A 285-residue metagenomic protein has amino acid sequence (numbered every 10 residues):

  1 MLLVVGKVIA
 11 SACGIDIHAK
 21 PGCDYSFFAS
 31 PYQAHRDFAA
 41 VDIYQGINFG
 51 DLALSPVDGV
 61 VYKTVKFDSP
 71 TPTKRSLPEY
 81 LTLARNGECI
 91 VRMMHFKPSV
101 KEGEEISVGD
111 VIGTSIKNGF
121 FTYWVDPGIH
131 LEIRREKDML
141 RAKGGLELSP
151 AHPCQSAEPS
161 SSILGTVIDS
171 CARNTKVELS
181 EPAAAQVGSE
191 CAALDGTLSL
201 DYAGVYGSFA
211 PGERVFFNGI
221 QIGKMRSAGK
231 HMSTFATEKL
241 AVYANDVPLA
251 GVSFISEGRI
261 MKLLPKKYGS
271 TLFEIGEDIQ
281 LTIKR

Functional and structural regions predicted by a protein language model:
M1-R285: Contiguous, well-folded functional domains in the mature portion of proteins
